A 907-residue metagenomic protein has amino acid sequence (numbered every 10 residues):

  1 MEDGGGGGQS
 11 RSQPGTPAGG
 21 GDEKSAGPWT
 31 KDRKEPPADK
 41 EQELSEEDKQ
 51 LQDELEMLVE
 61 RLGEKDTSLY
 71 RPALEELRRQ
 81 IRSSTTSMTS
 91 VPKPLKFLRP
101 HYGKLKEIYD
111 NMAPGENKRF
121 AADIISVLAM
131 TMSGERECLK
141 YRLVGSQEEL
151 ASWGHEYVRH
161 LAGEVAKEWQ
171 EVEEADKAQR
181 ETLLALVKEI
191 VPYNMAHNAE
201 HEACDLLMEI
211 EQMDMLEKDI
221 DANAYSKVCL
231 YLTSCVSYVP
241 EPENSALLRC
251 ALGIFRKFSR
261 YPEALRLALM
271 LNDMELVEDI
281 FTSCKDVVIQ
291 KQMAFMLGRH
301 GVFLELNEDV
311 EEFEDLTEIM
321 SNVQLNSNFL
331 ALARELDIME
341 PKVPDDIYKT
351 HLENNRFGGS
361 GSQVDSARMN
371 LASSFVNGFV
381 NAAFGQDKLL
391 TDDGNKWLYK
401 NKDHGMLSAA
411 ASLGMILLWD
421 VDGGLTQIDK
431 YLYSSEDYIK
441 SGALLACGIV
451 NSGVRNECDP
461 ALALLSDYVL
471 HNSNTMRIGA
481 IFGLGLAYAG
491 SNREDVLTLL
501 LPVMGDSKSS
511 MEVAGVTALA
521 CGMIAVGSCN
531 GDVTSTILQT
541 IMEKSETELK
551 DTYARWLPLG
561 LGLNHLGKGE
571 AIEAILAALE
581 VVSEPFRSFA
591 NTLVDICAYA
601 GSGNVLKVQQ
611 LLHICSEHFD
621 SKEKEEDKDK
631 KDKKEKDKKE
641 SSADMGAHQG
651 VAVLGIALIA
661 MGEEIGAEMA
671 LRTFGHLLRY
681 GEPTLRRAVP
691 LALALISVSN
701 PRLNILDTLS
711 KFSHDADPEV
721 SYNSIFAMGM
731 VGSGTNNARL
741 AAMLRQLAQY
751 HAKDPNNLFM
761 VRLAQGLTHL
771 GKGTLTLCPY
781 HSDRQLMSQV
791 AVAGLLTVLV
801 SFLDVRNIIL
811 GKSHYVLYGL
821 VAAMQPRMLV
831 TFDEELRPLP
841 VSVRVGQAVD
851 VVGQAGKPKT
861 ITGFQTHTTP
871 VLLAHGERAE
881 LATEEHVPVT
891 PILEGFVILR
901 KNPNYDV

Functional and structural regions predicted by a protein language model:
M1-Y70: N-terminal "cap/leader" segments of large eukaryotic alpha-helical scaffolds
Q13-T16, G27, E35-P36, K93 (+4 more regions): Intrinsic-disorder/low-complexity coil detector
L69-L74, R78-S83, S87-A882, P888-P891 (+1 more regions): Extended alpha-helical assembly domains of large eukaryotic scaffold proteins
E894, R900, N904-V907: Long mid-to-C-terminal assembly/interaction modules of large eukaryotic proteins
